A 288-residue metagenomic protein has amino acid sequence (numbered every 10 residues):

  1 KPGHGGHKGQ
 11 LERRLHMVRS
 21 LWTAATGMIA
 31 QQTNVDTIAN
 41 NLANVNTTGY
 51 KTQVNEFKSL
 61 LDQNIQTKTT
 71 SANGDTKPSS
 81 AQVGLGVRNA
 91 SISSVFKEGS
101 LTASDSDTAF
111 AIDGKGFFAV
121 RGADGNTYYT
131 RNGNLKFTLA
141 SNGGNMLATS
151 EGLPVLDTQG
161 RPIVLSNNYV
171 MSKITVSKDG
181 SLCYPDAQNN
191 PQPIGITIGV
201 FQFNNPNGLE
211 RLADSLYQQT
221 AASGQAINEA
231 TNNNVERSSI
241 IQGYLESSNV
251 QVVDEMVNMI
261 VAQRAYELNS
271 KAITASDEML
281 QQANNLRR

Functional and structural regions predicted by a protein language model:
K1: Active-site anion-handling motifs in enzyme catalytic cores
H4-R288: Amphipathic alpha-helical polymerization modules
